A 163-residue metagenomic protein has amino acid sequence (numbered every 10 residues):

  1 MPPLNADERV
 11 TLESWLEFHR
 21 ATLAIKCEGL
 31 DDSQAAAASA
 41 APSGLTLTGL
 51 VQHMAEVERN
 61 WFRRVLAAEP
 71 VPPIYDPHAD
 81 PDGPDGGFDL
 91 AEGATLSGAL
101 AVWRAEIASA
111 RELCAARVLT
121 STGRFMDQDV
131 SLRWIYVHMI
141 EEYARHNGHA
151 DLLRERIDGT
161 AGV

Functional and structural regions predicted by a protein language model:
M1-P2, R9-E28, D32-D82, R124-V163: Short, contiguous alpha-helical
D7-L12, T95-S97: Active-site rim elements
D82-S121, R133-M139: Acidic/histidine-rich alpha-helical segments that form the ligand environment of transition-metal centers
